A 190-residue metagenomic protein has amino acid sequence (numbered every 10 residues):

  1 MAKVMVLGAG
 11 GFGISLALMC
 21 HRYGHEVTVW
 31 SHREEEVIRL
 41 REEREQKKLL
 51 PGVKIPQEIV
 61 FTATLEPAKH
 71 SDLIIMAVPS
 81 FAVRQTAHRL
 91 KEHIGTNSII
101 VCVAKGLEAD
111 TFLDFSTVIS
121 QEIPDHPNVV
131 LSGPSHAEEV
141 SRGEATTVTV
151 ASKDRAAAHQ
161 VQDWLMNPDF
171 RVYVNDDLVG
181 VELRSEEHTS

Functional and structural regions predicted by a protein language model:
M1-V53, T62-A63: NAD(P)+-binding Rossmann beta1-loop-alpha1 motif at the extreme N-terminus of oxidoreductases
V4, V27, H126-N128, V172: Hydrophobic anchor at the start of a short beta-strand that flanks the dinucleotide cofactor-binding loop
I55, F61, E66-K69, L73-E144 (+1 more regions): Rossmann-like NAD(P)(H) cofactor-binding subdomain of soluble oxidoreductases
A82, H93, V118-H126, A145-E186 (+1 more regions): Internal alpha-helical scaffold of NAD(P)-dependent oxidoreductase catalytic cores
